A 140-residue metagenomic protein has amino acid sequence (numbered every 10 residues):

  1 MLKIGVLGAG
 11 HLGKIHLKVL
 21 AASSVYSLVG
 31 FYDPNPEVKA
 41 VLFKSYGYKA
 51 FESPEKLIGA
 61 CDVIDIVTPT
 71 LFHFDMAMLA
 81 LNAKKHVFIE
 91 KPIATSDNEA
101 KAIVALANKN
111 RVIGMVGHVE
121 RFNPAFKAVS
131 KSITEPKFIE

Functional and structural regions predicted by a protein language model:
M1-S45, T134: N-terminal Rossmann-like dinucleotide-binding module
G5-L7, F88, M115: Conserved hydrophobic packing residues within short motifs/helices of P-loop NTPase cores of ABC-family ATPases
H16, Y46-A102: Beta-loop-alpha module in the N-terminal Rossmann-like domain of NAD(P)-dependent dehydrogenases, especially those
Y26, K85, V112-I113: Short, well-ordered coil/turn segments that N-cap beta-strands
V29, D62, K137: Conserved acidic residues
A94-E140: A contiguous active-site-proximal alpha/beta segment in oxidoreductase catalytic domains
